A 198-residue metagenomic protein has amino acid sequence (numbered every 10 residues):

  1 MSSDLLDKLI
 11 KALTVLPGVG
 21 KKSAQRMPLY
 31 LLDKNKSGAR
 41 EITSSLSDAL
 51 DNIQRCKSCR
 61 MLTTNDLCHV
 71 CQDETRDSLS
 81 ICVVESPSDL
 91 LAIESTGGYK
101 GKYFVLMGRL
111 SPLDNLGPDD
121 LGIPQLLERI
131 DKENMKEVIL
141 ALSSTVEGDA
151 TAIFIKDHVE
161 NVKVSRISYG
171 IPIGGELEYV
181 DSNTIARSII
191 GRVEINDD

Functional and structural regions predicted by a protein language model:
S2-D7, K11, V15, P28-L90: Cys/His-rich Zn2+-binding cysteine-cluster or related metal-binding knuckle/ribbon modules and their
D7-K11, Q25-L29, R40, S44 (+5 more regions): Solvent-exposed alpha-helical segments within well-ordered globular domains of core cellular machineries
K8, N35, K100, L127-D198: Long C-terminal interaction/binding lobes of large macromolecular proteins
V15-P17, I167: Short conserved micro-motifs on helix faces and helix-strand junctions that flank and scaffold key functional residues
P17, K36, A49, M61 (+3 more regions): Conserved phosphate/pyrophosphate-binding and hydrolysis machinery centered on Walker-type P-loop NTPases, extending
A24, D73-L142: Extended interfacial segments that mediate partner engagement and assembly in macromolecular machines
G38-L46, D51, K57, H69-V70 (+7 more regions): Core recognition of P-loop NTPase motor domains used across DNA-transaction enzymes
